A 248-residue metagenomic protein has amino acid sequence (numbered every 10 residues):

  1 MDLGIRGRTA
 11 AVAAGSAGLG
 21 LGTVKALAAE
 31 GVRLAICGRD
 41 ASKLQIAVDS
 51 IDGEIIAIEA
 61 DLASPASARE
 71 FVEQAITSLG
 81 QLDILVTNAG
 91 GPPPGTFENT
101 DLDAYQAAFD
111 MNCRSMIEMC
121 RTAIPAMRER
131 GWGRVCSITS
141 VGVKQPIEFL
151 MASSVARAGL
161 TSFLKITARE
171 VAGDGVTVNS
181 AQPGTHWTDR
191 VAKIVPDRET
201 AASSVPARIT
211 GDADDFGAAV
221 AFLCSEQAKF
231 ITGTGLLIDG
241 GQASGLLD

Functional and structural regions predicted by a protein language model:
A14-G18: Conserved glycine-rich cofactor-binding loop
V86, A172, T177, I231-G233: Short, small/polar-rich loop/turn modules that mediate ligand/substrate recognition or access, typified
T96-F97, A104-F109, V191, A201: Substrate-binding pocket helix/loop in short-chain dehydrogenase/reductase
C120, A156, L164: Active-site helix of classical SDR
P125, R169-E170, K229: Alpha-helical segment proximal to the catalytic Tyr-Lys
Q145, A221, T232-D248: Short C-terminal tail/terminal secondary-structure segment of NAD(P)H-dependent dehydrogenase/reductase domains
V205-F216, Q227: A conserved structural motif in NAD(P)-dependent oxidoreductases
